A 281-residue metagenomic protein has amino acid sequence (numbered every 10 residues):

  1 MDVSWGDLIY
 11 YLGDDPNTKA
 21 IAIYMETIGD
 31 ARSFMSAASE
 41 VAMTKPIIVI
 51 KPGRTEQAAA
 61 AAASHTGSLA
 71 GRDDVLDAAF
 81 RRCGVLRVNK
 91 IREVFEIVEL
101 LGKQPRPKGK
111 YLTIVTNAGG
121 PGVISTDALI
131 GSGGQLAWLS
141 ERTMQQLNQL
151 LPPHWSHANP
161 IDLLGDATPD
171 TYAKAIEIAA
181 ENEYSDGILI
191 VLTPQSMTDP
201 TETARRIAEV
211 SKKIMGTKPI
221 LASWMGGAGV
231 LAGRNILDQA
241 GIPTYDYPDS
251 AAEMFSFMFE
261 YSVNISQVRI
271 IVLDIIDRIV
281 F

Functional and structural regions predicted by a protein language model:
M1-F281: Catalytic-core regions of core metabolic enzymes, especially those transforming organic acids/acyl-group intermediates
